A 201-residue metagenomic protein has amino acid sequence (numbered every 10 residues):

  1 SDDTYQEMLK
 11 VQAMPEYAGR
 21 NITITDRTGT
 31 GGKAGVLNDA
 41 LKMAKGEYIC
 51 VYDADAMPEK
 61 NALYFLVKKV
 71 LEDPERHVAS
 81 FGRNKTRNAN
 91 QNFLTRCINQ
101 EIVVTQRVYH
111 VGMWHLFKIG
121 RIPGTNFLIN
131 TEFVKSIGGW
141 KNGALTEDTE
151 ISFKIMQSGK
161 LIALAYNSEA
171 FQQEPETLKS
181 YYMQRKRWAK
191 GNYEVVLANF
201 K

Functional and structural regions predicted by a protein language model:
S1, A56-M57: Acidic metal-phosphate-binding loop of nucleotide-sugar-dependent transferases
S1-M8, G29-T30: A conserved acidic beta->alpha catalytic loop
Q12-R20, I24-E47, K60-L145, Y182 (+1 more regions): Long helical/loop segments within the catalytic core of UDP-sugar-dependent glycosyltransferases, especially the large
V36, I151-S152: Short, hydrophobic alpha-helical packing/hinge segments within bilobed ligand-binding/sensory domains
M57-P58, K85-R87, E150, E169: A short, conserved beta-strand element in the Rossmann-like catalytic core that flanks the donor/metal-binding loop
G143, S152-A170: Catalytic donor-sugar/metal-binding loop of nucleotide-sugar-dependent glycosyltransferases
Y166-Y181: Active-site donor/metal-binding and catalytic loop motifs of nucleotide-sugar-dependent glycosylation enzymes
